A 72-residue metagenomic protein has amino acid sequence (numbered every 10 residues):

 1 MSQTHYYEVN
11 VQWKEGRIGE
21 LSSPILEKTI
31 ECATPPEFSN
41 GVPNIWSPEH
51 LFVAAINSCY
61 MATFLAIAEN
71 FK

Functional and structural regions predicted by a protein language model:
M1-A54, L65-K72: Extended beta-strand/beta-hairpin segments
C59-F64: Buried hydrophobic packing segments
